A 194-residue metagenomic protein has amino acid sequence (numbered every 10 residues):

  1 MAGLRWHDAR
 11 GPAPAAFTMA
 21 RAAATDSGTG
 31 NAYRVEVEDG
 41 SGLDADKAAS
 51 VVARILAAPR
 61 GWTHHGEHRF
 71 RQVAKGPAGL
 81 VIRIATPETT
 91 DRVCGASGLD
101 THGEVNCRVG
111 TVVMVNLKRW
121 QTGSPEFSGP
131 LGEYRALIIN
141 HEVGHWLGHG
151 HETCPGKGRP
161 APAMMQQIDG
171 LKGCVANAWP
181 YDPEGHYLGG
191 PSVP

Functional and structural regions predicted by a protein language model:
M1-S50, P194: Extracytoplasmic low-complexity, Pro/Thr/Ser/Ala/Gly-rich segments that lie immediately after a secretion/anchoring
A16-T18, A32-R34, V81, M114 (+1 more regions): Generic structural signal for residues positioned in beta-strands
R21, A74, I168: Solvent-exposed, flexible loop/coil residues
S27-T29, G76, R108-V109, G158: A short, polar/charged loop/turn motif at coil->beta-strand junctions and beta-hairpin connectors
D39-L43, W62, P87-D91, R119-T122 (+3 more regions): Solvent-exposed loop/turn segments at secondary-structure junctions within structured extracellular/periplasmic domains
D46, S50-Y134: Metzincin-family zinc-dependent endopeptidase catalytic domain
G103-V105, V109-M114, W120-P125, T153-P194: Metalloprotease/metallohydrolase-associated module, dominated by Zn2+-dependent proteases
G132-G150: Active-site recognition of the HExxH zinc-binding catalytic motif
